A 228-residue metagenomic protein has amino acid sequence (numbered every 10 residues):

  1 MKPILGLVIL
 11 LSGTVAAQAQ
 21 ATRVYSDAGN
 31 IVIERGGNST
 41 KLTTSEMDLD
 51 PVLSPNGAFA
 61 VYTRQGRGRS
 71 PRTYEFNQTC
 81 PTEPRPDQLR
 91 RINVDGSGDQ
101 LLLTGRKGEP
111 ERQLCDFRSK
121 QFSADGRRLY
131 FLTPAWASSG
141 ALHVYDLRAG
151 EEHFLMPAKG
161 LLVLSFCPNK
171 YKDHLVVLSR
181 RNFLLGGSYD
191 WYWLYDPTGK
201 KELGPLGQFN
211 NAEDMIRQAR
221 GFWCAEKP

Functional and structural regions predicted by a protein language model:
I4-G13: Sec-dependent N-terminal signal peptides
Q18, P51-A60, K120-R128, S165-H174 (+1 more regions): Blade-terminus and WD-like Trp-Asp/Gly-His loop motifs, strongest in beta-propeller folds
Q18-T40: An edge-strand/N-cap motif at the start of beta-rich repeat modules
R23, Q65-R85, P134, S179-G187: Short, conserved, GDST-rich strand-edge loop motifs in beta-rich repeat architectures
Y25-S26, F59-T63, L129-L132, L175-S179: Residue position within the beta-strands of beta-propeller blades
N30-V32, Q88-R90, A141-H143, W191-W193: A short loop-to-beta-strand structural motif that recurs across blades of beta-propeller domains
E34-M47, R91-D116, Y145-L164, D196-A219: Multi-bladed beta-propeller domains
G37-R72: N-terminal, post-signal-peptide region of Sec/Tat-exported proteins
